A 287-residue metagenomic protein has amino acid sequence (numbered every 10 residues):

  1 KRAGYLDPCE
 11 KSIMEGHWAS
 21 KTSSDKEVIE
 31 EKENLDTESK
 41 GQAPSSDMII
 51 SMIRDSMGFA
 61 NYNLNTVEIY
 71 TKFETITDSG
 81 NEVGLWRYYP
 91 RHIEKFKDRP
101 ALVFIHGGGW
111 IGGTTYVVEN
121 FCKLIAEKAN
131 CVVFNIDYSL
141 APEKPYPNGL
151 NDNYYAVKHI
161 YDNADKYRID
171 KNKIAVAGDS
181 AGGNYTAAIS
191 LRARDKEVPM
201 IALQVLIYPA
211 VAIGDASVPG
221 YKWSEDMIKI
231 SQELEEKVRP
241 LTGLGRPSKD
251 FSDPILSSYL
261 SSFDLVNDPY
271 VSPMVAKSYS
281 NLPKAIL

Functional and structural regions predicted by a protein language model:
K1-N63: N-terminal targeting or regulatory segments adjacent to alpha/beta-hydrolase or S9 domains
G4, K21-D25, E31, D36 (+2 more regions): Alpha/beta-hydrolase superfamily serine-hydrolase fold, recognizing
N65-I69: N-terminal leader/targeting segments and the first structural element of proteins
